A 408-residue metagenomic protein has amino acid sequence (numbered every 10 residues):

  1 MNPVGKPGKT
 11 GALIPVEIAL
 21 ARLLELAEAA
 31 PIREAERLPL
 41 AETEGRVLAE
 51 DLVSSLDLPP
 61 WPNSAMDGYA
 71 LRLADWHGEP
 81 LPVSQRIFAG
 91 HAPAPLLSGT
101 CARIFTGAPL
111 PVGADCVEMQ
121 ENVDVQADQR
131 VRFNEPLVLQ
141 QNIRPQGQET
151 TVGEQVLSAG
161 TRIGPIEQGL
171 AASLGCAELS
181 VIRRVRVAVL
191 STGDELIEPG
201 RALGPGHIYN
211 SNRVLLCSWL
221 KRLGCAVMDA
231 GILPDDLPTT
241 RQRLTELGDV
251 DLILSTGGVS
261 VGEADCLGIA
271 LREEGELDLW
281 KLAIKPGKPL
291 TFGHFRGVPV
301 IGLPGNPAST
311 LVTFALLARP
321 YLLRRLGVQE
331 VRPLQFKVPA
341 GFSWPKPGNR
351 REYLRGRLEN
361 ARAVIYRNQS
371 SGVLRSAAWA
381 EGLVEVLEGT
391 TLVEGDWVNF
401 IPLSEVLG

Functional and structural regions predicted by a protein language model:
N2-A177: Phosphate-interaction motifs
E17-L20, A35-A41, E50, V131 (+2 more regions): Flexible glycine/proline-rich
P62-S64, L73-W76, P93-L97, L110-V112 (+13 more regions): Solvent-exposed alpha-helices and their adjacent loops that cap or buttress functional pockets in soluble metabolic
W76, G107-A108, D194-E195, G258-A264 (+1 more regions): Short glycine-rich anion-binding loops that position phosphate/pyrophosphate groups of nucleotides and phosphorylated
R103-F105, N134, S158, V189-T192 (+3 more regions): Short beta-strand segments
N142-S255: Phosphate-binding glycine-rich loops and their immediate beta-loop-alpha structural context
G262-E274: Short Gly/Thr/Asp-enriched flexible loops that form oxyanion-binding sites at enzyme active sites
